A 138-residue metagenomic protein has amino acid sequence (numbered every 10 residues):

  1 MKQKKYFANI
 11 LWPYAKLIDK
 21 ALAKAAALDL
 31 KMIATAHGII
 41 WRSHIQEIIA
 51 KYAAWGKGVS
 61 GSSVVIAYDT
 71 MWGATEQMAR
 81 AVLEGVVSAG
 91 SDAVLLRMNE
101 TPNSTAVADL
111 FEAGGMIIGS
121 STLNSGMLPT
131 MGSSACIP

Functional and structural regions predicted by a protein language model:
M1-S43: Metallo-beta-lactamase
Y6-N9, T35-I40, A89-G90, G115-L128: Acidic/glycine-enriched edge-of-secondary-structure segments
L30, T35-V64: Terminal amphipathic helices with adjacent charged low-complexity linkers/tails
T70-M71, T122: Residue-level signal for short, function-critical loop segments
T75-A79, L83, M131: Short, highly selective alpha-helical patches that border small-molecule cofactor pockets in redox/cofactor-processing
R80-V94, E112: Short helix-loop-beta junction
E100-P138: Helix-loop-strand module that forms the ligand-binding subsite of alpha/beta enzymes
